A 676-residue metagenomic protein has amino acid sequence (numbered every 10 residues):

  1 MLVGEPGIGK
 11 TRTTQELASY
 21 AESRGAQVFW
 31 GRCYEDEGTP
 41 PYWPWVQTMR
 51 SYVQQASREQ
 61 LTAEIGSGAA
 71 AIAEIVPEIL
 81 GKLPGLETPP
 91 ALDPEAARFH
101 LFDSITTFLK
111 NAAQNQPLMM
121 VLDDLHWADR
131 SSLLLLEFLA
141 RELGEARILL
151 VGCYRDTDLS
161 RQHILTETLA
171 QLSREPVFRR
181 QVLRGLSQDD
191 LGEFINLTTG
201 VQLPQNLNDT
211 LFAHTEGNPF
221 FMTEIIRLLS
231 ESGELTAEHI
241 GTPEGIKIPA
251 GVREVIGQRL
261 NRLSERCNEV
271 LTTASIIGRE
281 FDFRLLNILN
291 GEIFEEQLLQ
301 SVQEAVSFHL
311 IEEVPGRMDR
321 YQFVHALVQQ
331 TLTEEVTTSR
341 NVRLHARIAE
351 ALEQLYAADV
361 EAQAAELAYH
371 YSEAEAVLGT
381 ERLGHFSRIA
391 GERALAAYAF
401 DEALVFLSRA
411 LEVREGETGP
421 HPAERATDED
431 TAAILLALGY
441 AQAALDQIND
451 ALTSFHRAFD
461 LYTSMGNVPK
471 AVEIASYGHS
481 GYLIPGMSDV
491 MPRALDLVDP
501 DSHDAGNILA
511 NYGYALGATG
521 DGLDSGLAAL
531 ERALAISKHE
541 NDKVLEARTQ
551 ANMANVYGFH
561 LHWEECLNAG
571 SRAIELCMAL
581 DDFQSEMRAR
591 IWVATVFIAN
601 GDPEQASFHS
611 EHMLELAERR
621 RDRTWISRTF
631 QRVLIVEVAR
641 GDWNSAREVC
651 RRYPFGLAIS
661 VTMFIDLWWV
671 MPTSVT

Functional and structural regions predicted by a protein language model:
L2-V3, I8, T13, L17 (+3 more regions): Short secondary-structure boundary elements
V3, F29-G38, R50, Y154 (+1 more regions): A short hydrophobic beta-strand->loop->alpha-helix junction that borders the nucleotide-binding pocket of P-loop NTPases
E5-T39: P-loop NTPase Walker A phosphate-binding motif
T11-E16, W43, S131-L134: Phosphate-binding Walker
T11-R12, D158, E312, T331-I536 (+8 more regions): Inter-helical turn/loop elements of alpha-helical hairpins
E22-R24, Y42-M119, E167-V177, L186-N196 (+6 more regions): Conserved Walker-type P-loop NTP-binding/catalytic site
A112-S132: Conserved P-loop NTPase "ATPase switch" module shared by AAA+ and STAND
L135-V182: Sensor-1/coupling segment of RecA-like P-loop NTPase cores
